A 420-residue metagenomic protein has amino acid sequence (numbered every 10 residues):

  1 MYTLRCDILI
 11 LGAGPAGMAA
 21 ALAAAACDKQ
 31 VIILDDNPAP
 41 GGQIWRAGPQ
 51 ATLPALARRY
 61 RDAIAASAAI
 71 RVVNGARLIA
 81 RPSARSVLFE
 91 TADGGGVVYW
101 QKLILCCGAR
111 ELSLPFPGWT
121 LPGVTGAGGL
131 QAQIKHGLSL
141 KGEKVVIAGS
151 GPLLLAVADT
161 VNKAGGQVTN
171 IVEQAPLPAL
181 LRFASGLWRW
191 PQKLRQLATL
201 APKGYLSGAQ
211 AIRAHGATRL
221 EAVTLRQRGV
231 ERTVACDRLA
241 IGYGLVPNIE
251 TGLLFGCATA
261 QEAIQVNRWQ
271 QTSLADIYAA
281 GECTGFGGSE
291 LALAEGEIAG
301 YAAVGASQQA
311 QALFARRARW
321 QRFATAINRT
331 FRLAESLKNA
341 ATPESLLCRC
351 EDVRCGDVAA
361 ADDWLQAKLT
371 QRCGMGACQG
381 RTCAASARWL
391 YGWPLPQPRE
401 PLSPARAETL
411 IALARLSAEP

Functional and structural regions predicted by a protein language model:
M1-L11, R46, A57-K144, T224-E231 (+3 more regions): FAD-binding core/adjacent interface of flavoenzyme oxidoreductases
Y2, C6-R59, G142, I147-A148 (+2 more regions): Beta1-alpha1 glycine-rich phosphate/pyrophosphate-binding loop at the start of Rossmann-like nucleotide-binding domains
G14-P15, A39, E111, G151-L153 (+3 more regions): Residue-level detector of alpha-helix initiation sites
I64-F89, A164-E250, A258-A260: A Rossmann-like FAD-binding core segment of flavoenzymes
G126-I134, R238-G287, C373: FAD-site-proximal beta/loop scaffold in flavoenzymes
Q271-T272, Y301-A340: Active-site-proximal substrate-binding core of FAD-dependent oxidoreductases
A280-A315: A conserved FAD-binding loop/helix module that cradles the flavin
E344-V358, Q371-W389: Local cysteine-cluster metal-coordination motifs and their immediate loop/turn environment, predominantly Fe-S cluster
